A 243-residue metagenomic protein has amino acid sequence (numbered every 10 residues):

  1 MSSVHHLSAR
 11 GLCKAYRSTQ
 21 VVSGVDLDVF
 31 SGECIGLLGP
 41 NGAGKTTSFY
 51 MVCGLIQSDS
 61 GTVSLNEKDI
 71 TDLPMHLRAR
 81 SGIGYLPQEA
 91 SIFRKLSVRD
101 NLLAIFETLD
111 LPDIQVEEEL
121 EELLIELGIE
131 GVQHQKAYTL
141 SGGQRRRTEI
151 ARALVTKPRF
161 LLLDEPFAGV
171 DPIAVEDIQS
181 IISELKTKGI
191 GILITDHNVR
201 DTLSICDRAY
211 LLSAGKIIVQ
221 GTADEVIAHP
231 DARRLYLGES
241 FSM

Functional and structural regions predicted by a protein language model:
L38-P40: The feature captures the beta-strand-to-loop junction immediately N-terminal to the Walker
D69-G84, E89, D113, E117 (+2 more regions): ABC ATPase NBD coupling module
L103, I114-V132, Q179-S183: Conserved ABC ATPase "signature" region
K136-L140, Q144: Conserved ABC ATPase signature
K157: Conserved catalytic motifs of ABC-family nucleotide-binding domains
L161-E165: Catalytic Walker B motif of ABC-type/P-loop ATPase nucleotide-binding domains
